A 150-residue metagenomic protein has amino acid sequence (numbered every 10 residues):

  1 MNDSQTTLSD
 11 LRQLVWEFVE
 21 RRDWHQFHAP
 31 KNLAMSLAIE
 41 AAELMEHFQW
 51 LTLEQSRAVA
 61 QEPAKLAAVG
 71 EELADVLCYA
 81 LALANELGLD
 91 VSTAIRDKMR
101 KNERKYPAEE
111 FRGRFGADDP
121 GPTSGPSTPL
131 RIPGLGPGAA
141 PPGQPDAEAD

Functional and structural regions predicted by a protein language model:
M1-D150: Flexible "arm" and connector segments at domain edges
